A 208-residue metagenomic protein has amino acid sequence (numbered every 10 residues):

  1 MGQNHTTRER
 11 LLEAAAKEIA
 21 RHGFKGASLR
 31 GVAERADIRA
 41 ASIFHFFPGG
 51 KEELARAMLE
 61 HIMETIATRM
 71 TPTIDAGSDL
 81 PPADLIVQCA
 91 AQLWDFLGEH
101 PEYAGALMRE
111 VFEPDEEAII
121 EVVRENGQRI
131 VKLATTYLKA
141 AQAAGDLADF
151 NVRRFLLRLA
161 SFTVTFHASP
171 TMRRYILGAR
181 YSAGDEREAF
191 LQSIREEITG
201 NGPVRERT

Functional and structural regions predicted by a protein language model:
M1-T6, K17, I38, I74 (+1 more regions): N-terminal intrinsically disordered/low-complexity leader segments
R10, A14, E18-E53, A57: Helix-turn-helix
R35, A106-E110, R158, F162: Short acidic/histidine-centered micro-motifs embedded in hydrophobic/aromatic stretches that mark compact functional
L59-I66: Short, basic, alpha-helical segments at the C-terminal edge of helix-turn-helix-like DNA-binding modules
T71-G105, V152-L159, V204-T208: Hydrophobic alpha-helical connector segments
D84, E121-N126, Q142-A160: All-alpha amphipathic helical-bundle segments outside canonical DNA-binding/catalytic cores that form hydrophobic
D95, E99, Q128-A144, S161-T208: C-terminal peripheral helix-coil segments that are non-catalytic and often amphipathic
G98-A118, P170-L177: Amphipathic alpha-helical segments used for helix-helix packing
